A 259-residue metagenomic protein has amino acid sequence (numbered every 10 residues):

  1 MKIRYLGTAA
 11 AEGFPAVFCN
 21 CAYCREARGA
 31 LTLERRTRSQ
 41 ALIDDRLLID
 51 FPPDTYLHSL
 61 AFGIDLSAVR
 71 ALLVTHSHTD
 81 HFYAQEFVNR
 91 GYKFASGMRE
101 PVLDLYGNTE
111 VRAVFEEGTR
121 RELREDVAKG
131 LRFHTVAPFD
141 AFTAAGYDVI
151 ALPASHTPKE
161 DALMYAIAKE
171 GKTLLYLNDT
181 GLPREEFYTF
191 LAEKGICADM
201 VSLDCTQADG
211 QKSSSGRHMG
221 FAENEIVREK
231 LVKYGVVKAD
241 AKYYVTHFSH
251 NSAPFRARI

Functional and structural regions predicted by a protein language model:
M1-I64, H134-F190: Core dinuclear metal-dependent hydrolase active-site scaffold
R46, P52-L105, D199-V201: Active-site metal-binding motif and surrounding structural segment of the metallo-beta-lactamase
I49, T75, L177-D179, L203 (+1 more regions): Active-site flanking residues adjacent to catalytic metal/cofactor-binding acidic residues
Y56-L60, Q85-Y92, F115-R120, A222-V232: Short, well-ordered amphipathic alpha-helices
G63-I64, R90-R99, R121-D126, A192-G195 (+1 more regions): Alpha-helix termini
V102-R112, S202, Y244-T246: Short internal beta-strands
F115-V127, P254-I259: Short, aromatic/basic amphipathic alpha-helical patches
G181-I259: Cap/insert and terminal regions of metallo-dependent hydrolase folds
